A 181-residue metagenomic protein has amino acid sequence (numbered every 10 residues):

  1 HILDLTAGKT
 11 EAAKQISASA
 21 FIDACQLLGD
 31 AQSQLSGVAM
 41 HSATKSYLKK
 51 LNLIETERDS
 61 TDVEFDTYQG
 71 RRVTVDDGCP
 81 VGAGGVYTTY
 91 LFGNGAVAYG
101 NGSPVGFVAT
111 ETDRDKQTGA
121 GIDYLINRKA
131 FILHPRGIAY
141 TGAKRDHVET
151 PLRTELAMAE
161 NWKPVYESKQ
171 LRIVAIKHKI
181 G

Functional and structural regions predicted by a protein language model:
H1, A18-N52: Structured, hydrophobic secondary-structure cores that serve as assembly/anchoring elements
H1-G8: Long, hydrophobic, well-ordered secondary-structure blocks that form the structural core and pocket-lining surfaces
E11-I16, D23, K49-G181: Sequence/fold signature of self-assembling virion shell proteins
